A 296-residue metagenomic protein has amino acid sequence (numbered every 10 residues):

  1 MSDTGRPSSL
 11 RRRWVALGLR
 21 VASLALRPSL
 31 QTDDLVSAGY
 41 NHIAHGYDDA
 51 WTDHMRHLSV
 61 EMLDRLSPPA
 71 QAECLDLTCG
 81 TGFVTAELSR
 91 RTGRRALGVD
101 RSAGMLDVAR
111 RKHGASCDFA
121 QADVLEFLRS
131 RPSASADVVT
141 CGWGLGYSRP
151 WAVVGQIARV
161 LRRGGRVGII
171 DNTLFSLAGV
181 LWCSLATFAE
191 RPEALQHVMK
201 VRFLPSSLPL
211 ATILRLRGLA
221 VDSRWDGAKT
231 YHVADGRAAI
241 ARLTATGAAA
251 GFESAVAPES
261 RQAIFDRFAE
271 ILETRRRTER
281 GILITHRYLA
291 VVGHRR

Functional and structural regions predicted by a protein language model:
S2-A70, F83-E87, M105-V108: Conserved class I S-adenosyl-L-methionine
E73, G165-R166: Short glycine-centered segments of the SAM/dcSAM-binding site in methyltransferase folds
L75-R129: Class I SAM-dependent methyltransferase SAM/SAH-binding core
R129-V139: A short acidic, Gly/Pro-enriched loop at the edge of an enzyme's catalytic core that lines a small-molecule cofactor
V138-W151: A short SAM/SAH-binding and catalytic strip from SAM-dependent methyltransferases
A152-G155, R166-A234: Conserved catalytic/acceptor-binding region of the Class I
D222-E279: C-terminal helical/coil "lid" or tail adjacent to the Rossmann-like core of SAM-dependent
A241-L243, L289-R296: Core SAM-dependent methyltransferase catalytic element
